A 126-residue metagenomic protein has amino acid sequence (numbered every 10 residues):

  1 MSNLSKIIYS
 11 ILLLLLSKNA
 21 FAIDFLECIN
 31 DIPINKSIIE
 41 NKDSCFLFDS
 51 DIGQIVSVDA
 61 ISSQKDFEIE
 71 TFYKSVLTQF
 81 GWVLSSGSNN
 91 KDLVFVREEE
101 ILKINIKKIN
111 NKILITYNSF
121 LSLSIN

Functional and structural regions predicted by a protein language model:
S2, K6, F21-N126: An acidic-aromatic pocket/loop used at catalytic or ligand-binding sites
S17-K18: N-terminal signal peptide c-region/cleavage motif recognized by signal peptidases
